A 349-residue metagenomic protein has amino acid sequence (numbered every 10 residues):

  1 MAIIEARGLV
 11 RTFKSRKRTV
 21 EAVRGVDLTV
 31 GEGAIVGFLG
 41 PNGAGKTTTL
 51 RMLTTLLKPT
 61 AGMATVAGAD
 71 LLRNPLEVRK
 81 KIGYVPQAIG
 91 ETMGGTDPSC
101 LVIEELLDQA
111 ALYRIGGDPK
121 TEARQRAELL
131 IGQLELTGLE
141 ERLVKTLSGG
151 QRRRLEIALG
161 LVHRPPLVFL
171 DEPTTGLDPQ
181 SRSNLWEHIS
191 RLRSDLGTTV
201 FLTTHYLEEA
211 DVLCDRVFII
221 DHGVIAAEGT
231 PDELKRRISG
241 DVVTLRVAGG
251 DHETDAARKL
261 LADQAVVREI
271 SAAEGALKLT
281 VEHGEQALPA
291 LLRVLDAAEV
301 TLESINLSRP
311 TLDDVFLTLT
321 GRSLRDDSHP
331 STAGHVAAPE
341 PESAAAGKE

Functional and structural regions predicted by a protein language model:
A2-I3, T12-G25, E32, N74-P75: A short, flexible loop at the N-terminus of ABC-type nucleotide-binding domains that lies
T96-L112: Q-loop/switch helix immediately C-terminal to the Walker
L107-R114, P119-L139: Conserved ABC ATPase "signature" region
L143-L147: Conserved ABC ATPase signature
R164: Conserved catalytic motifs of ABC-family nucleotide-binding domains
V168-D171: Catalytic Walker B motif of ABC-type/P-loop ATPase nucleotide-binding domains
E187-E282: ABC transporter nucleotide-binding domain
